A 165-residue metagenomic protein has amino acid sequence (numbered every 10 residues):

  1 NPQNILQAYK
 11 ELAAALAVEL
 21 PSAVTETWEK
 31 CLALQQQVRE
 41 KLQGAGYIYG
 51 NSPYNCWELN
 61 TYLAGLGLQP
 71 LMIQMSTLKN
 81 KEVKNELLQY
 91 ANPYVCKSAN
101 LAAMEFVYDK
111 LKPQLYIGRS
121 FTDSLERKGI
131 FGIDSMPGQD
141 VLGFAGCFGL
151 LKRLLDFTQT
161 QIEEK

Functional and structural regions predicted by a protein language model:
N1-K165: An N-terminal assembly and electron-transfer interface module characteristic of large anaerobic redox and radical
